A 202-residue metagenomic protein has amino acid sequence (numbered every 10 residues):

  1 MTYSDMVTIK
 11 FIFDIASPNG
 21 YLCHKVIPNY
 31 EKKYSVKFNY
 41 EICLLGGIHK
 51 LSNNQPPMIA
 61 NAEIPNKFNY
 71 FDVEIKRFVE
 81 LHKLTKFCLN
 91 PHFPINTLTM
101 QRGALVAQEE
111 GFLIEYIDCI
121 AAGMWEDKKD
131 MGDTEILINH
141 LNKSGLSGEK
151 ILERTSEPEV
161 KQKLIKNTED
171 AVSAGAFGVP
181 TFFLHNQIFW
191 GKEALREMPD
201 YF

Functional and structural regions predicted by a protein language model:
M1-Y3: Eukaryotic N-terminal low-complexity, Ser/Thr- and Lys/Arg-rich leader segments that predominantly function as
D5-K10, D14-K37, C119-F202: C-terminal cap of thioredoxin/glutaredoxin-like
L22-M124: Structural alpha/beta surface segment adjacent to cysteine/selenocysteine redox centers across thiol/disulfide enzymes
